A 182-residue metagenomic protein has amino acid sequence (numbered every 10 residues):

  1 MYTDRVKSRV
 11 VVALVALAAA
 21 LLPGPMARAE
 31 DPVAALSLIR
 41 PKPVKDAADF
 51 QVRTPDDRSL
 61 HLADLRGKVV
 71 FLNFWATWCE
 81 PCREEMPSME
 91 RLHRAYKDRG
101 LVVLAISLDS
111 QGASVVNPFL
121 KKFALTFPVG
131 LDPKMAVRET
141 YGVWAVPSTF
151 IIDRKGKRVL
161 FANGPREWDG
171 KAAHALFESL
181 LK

Functional and structural regions predicted by a protein language model:
T3-L14: Bacterial N-terminal signal peptides that target proteins for export
V12-L22: Bacterial N-terminal signal peptides
P25-D49: N-proximal helix/coil linker or "cap" segments that precede and/or mark the start of modular domains
P43-V44, D49-V70, Y96: A short beta-strand-turn-helix
R66, F74-R91: Conserved redox-active cysteine motifs that mediate thiol-disulfide chemistry, especially di-cysteine Cys-X(1-2)-Cys
V70-L72, L104-I106, F150: Conserved hydrophobic packing residues within short motifs/helices of P-loop NTPase cores of ABC-family ATPases
R83-F123, P133-T140: Structural microenvironment flanking redox-active thiols in thiol-disulfide oxidoreductases
P118-T126, L131-L180: Thiol/disulfide oxidoreductase modules built on the thioredoxin-like
